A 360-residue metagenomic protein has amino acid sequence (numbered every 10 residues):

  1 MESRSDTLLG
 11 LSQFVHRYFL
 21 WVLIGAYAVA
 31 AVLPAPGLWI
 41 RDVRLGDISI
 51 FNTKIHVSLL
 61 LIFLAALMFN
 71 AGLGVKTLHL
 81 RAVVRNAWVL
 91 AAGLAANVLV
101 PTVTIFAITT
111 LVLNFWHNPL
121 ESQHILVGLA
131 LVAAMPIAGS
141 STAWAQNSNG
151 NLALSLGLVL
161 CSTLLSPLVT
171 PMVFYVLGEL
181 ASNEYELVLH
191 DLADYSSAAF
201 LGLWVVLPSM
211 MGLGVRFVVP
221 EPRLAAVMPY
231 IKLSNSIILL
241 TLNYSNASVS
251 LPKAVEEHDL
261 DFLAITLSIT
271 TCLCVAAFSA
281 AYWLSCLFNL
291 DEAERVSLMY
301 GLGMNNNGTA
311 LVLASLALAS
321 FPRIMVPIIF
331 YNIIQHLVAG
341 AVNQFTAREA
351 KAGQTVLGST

Functional and structural regions predicted by a protein language model:
M1-T360: Alpha-helical transmembrane segments of multi-pass small-molecule/ion transporters
